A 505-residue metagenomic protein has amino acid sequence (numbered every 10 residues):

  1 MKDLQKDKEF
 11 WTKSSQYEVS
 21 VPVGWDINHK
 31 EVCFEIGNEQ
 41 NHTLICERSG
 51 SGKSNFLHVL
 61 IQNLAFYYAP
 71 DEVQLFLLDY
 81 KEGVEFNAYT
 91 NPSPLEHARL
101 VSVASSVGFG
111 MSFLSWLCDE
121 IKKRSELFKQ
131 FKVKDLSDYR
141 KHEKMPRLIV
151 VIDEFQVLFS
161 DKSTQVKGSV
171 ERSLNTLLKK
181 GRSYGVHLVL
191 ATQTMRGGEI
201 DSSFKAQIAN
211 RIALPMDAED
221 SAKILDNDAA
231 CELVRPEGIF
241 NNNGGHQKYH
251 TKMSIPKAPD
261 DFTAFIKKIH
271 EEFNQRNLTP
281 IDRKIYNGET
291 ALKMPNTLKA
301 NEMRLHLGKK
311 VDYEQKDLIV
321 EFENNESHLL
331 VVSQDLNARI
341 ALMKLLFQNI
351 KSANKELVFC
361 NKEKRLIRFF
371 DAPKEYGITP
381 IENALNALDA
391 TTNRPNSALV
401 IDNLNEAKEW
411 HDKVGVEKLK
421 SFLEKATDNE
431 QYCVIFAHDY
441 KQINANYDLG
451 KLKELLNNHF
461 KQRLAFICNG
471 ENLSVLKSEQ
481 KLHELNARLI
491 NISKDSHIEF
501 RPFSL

Functional and structural regions predicted by a protein language model:
M1-K2, N277: Short domain-boundary/entry signatures in modular proteins, especially in secreted/extracellular architectures
K2-D226, E232-V234, P295-E471, V475-K477 (+1 more regions): P-loop NTPase catalytic phosphate-binding loop
D217-I285, G470-L505: Conserved P-loop NTPase
E289-P295: Long, low-complexity intrinsically disordered regions in eukaryotic proteins
